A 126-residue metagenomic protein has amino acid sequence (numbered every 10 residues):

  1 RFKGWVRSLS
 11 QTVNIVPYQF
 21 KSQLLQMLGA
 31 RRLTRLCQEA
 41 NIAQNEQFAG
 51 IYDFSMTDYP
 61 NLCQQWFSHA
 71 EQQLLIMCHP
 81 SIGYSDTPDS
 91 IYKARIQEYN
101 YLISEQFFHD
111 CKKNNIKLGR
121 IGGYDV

Functional and structural regions predicted by a protein language model:
K3-V126: Terminal accessory/targeting
